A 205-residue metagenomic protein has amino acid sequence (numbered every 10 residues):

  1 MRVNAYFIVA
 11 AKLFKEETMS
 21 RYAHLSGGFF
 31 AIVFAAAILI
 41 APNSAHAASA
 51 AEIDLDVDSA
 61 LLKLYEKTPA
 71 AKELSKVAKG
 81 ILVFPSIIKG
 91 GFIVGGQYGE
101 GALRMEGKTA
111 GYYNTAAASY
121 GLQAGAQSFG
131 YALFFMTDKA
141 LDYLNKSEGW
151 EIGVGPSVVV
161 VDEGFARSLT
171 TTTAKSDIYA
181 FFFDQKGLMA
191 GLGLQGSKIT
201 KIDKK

Functional and structural regions predicted by a protein language model:
R2-A5, S197: Extended interaction regions within the primary functional domain
R2-V3, M19-A23: Positively charged n-region of N-terminal signal peptides that target proteins for export
F7-I8, H24-G27: Short helix-onset patch at the extreme N-terminus, typifying the N->h transition of secretory signal peptides
F7-T18: Short, Lys/Arg-enriched N-terminal segments with co-localized hydrophobic residues within the first ~10-30 amino acids
R21-A23, P42-A45: Intrinsically disordered, low-complexity cationic segments
G28-A41: Bacterial N-terminal signal peptides
A47-K205: Small-residue-enriched, tightly packed secondary-structure blocks
